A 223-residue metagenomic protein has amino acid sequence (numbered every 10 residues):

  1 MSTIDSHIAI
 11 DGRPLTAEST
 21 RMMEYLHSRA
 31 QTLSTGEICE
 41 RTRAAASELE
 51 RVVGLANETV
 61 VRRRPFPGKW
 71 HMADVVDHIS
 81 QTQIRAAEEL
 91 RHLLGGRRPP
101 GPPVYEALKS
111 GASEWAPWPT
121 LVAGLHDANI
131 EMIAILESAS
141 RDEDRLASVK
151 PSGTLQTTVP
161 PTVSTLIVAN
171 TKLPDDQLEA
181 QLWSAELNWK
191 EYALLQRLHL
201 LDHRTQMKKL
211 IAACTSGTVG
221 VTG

Functional and structural regions predicted by a protein language model:
S2-T20, H27, R62-L108, A147-G223: Short, contiguous alpha-helical
R13-A17, E40-R43, S47: Alpha-helix N-cap/helix-start motif at coil-to-helix transitions, marked by capping-box chemistry
M23-R41: N-terminal export signals and maturation junctions of secreted/periplasmic proteins
T42-W70, L90: A glycine-rich, hydrophobic loop/mini-helix early in the fold
A46, E50-G54, I84-R91, H126-S140 (+2 more regions): Structural signal for well-ordered, non-membrane alpha-helices
R98, S138-R145: Proline-centered turn/helix-capping motifs that create local helix->coil transitions or kinks
A112-A128: A short, structured beta-strand-centered segment in the mid-to-C-terminal lobe of catalytic cores from group-transfer
